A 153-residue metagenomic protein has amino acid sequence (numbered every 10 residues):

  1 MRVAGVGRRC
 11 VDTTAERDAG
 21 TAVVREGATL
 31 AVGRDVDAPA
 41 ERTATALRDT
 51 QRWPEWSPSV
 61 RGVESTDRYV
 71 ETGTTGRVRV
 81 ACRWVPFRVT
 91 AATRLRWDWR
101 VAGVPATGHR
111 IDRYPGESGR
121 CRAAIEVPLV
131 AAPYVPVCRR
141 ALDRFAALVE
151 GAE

Functional and structural regions predicted by a protein language model:
M1-D67: Hydrophobic ligand-binding cavity/cleft-lining segments
V3, P54-E55, E64-A106, E117-R122 (+1 more regions): Glycine-rich portal/gate segments that line the openings of hydrophobic small-molecule binding cavities
R17, T29-L30, G73, G108-R110: Short structured motifs
G33, P86-R88, G108-D112: Short, surface-exposed charged micro-motifs
D35, A81, L129-V130: Structured loop/turn residues at secondary-structure junctions
T45-S59, R94, R140-G151: Short, intrinsically disordered, mixed-charge
D98-E153: Beta-strand/loop substructures that line and gate deep hydrophobic ligand-binding cavities in soluble
